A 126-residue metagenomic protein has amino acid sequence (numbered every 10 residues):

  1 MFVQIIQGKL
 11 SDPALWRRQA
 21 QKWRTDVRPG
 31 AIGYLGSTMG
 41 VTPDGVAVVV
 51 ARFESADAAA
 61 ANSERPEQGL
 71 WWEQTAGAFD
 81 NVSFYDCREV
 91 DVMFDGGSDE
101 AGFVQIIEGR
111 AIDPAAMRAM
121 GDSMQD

Functional and structural regions predicted by a protein language model:
M1-D126: Short S/T/G/P-rich N-terminal loop/turn motif that feeds into the first structured element of a domain
